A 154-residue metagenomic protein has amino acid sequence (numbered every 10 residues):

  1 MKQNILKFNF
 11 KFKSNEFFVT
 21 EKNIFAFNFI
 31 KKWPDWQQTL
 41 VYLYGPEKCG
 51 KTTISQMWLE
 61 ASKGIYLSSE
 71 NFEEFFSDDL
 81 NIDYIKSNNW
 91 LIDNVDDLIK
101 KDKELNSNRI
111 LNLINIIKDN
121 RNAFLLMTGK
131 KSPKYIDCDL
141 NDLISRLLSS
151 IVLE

Functional and structural regions predicted by a protein language model:
M1-K32, Q37: A short, basic N-terminal segment
Q37-S55: Walker A/P-loop nucleotide-binding motif
Q38-Y42, K63-Y66, N89-L91, F124-L126: Residue-level preference for the first positions of well-ordered beta-strands
C49, N71-E74, D96-D97, K131-Y135: Conserved nucleotide-binding/hydrolysis micro-motifs of P-loop NTPases
L59-N89, K100-S107: Short glycine-rich substrate-engagement loop in P-loop NTPases that contacts/grips substrate
D83-R109, L113-I116, N120-K131: Conserved P-loop NTPase "ATPase switch" module shared by AAA+ and STAND
P133-L148: Short regulatory helix/loop adjacent to the ATP-binding pocket of P-loop NTPases
S150-E154: Conserved AAA+ ATPase "SRH/arginine-finger" region at the nucleotide-binding site
